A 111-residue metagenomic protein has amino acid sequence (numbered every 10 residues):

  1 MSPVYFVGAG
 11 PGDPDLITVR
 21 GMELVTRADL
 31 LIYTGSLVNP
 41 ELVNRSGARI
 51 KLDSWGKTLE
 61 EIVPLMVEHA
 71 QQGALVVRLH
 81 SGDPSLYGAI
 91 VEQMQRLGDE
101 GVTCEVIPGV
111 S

Functional and structural regions predicted by a protein language model:
M1-S111: Class I S-adenosyl-L-methionine
